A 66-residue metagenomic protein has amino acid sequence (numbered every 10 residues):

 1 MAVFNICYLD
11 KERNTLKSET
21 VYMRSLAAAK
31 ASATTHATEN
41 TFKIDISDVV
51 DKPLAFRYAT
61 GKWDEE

Functional and structural regions predicted by a protein language model:
M1-K17: Short aromatic-glycine-(Arg/Gly/Cys) micro-motifs in beta-strand/loop hairpins
E19-V21, R57: Generic detection of short hydrophobic beta-strand segments and adjacent strand-loop junctions
M23-K43: A short, charged, amphipathic alpha-helix used as a generic interaction element across diverse proteins
T38-E66: Short, mixed-charge low-complexity intrinsically disordered segments
